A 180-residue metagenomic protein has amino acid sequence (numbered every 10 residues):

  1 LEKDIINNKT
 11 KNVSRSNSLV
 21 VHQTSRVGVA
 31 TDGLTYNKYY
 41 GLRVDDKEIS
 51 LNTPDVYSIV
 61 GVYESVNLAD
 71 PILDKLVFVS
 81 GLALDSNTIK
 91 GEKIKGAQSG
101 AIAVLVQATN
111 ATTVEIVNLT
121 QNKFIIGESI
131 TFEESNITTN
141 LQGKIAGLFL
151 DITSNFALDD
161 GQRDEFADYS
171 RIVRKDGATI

Functional and structural regions predicted by a protein language model:
L1-E92, G96-E128, Q142-I180: Signature of Asx- and small-polar-rich beta-strand/turn repeats characteristic of beta-solenoid architectures
A97, E133-E134: Residue-level recognition of conserved beta-strand edge/terminus positions
N136-T139: Eukaryotic membrane transport/trafficking proteins
